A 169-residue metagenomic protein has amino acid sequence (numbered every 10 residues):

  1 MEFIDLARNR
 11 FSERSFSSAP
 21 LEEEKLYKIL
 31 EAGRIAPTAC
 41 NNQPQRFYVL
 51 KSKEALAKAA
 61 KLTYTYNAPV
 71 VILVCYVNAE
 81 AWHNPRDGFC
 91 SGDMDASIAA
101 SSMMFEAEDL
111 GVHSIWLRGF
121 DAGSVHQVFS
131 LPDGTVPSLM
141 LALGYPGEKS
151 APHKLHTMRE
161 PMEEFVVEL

Functional and structural regions predicted by a protein language model:
F3-P20, L139-L169: C-terminal helix-cap and adjacent tail motif
S15-F16, R46, H113-W116: Short catalytic-loop micro-motif centered on adjacent basic/acidic residues
K25-A99: Glycine/small-residue-rich phosphate/adenosyl-binding loop
G33-R34, I72, E80, D87-V128 (+1 more regions): Small-aliphatic-rich amphipathic alpha-helix that forms the alpha element of a beta-alpha
S52-K53, C75-V77, F120, L143-Y145 (+1 more regions): Fold-independent oxyanion-binding glycine-rich loops and adjacent beta-strand/coil segments at enzyme active sites
Y66-V70, V112, D133-P137: Short coil/turn connectors at secondary-structure junctions
Q127-P132, H153-K154: Short proline/glycine-enriched turn/loop segments at secondary-structure junctions
